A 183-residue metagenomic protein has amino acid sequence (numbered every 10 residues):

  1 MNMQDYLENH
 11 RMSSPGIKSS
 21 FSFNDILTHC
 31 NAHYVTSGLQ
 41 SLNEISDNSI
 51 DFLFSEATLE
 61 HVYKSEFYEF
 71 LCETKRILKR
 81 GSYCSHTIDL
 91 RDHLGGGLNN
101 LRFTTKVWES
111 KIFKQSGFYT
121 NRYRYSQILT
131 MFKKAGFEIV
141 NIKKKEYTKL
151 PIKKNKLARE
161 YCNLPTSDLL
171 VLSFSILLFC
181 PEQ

Functional and structural regions predicted by a protein language model:
M1, G96-N100, I152-K156: Short aromatic-enriched loop/helix-cap "lid" or pocket-rim segments at secondary-structure transitions that line
M1-Y34: Class I S-adenosyl-L-methionine-dependent methyltransferase module
Y34, T130-K133, I139-Q183: A C-terminal cap/extension of S-adenosyl-L-methionine-dependent methyltransferases that defines the acceptor-substrate
Q40-L53: A short acidic, Gly/Pro-enriched loop at the edge of an enzyme's catalytic core that lines a small-molecule cofactor
D51-S65: A short SAM/SAH-binding and catalytic strip from SAM-dependent methyltransferases
Y68-R80: A short glycine-rich, Lys/Arg-flanked "PGG" loop and its adjoining helix->strand segment in the class I
Y83-W108: Conserved class I S-adenosyl-L-methionine
E109-S126: Acceptor-substrate binding/catalytic loop of class I
